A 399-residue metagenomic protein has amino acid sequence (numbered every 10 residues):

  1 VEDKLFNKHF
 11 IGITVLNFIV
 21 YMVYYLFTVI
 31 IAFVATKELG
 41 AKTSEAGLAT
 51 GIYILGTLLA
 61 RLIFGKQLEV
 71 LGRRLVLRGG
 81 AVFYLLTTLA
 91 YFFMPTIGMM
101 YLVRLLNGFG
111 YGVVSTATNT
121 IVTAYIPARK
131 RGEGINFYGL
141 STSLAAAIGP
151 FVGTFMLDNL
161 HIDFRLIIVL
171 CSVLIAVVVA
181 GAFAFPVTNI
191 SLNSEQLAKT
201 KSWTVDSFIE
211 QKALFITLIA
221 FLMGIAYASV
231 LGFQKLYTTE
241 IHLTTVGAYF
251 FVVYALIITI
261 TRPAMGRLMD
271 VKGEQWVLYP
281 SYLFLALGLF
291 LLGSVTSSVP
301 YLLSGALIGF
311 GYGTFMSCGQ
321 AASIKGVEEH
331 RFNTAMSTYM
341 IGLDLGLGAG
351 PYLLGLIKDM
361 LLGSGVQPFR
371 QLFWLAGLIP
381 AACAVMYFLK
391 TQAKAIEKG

Functional and structural regions predicted by a protein language model:
V1-N7, V187-T217: Juxtamembrane intracellular "pre-TM" segments in multi-pass secondary transporters
F6-A49, G224-Y237, I241: Helix-loop boundary and gating motifs at the non-cytosolic
G40, G72, F93-G98, H161 (+2 more regions): Helix-breaking motifs and short loop linkers at transmembrane-helix boundaries and internal kinks in secondary membrane
I54-L62, A146-A147, A255-P263, G348: Residue-level signature of mid-helix packing/kink "hotspots" within the transmembrane helices of 12-pass Major
L59-P95, K272: Conserved MFS/SLC helix-loop-helix module at the cytosolic interface between two early adjacent transmembrane helices
G98-L106, V299-L307: Paired small-residue
V103-S141: Cytoplasmic helix-loop-helix junction between adjacent transmembrane helices in 12-TM secondary transporters
L166-F183, Q371-F388: Symmetry-related core transmembrane helices of the 12-TM Major Facilitator Superfamily/SLC fold
